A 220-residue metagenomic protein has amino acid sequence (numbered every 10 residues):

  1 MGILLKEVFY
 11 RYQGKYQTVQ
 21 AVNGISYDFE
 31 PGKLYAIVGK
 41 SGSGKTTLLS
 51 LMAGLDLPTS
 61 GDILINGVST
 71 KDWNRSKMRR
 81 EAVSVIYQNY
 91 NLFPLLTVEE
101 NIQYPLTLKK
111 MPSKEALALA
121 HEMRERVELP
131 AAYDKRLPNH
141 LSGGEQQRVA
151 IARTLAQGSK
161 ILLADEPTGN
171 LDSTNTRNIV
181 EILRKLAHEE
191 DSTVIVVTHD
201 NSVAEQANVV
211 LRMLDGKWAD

Functional and structural regions predicted by a protein language model:
A53: Helix-to-loop junction immediately C-terminal to a conserved catalytic motif
G61-T70: Conserved ABC transporter NBD signature motif
T70-S84: ABC ATPase NBD coupling module
L96-Q103: Short coil-to-helix segment of the ABC ATPase nucleotide-binding domain corresponding to the Q-loop/switch region
K114-A132: Conserved ABC ATPase "signature" region
L137-L141, E145: Conserved ABC ATPase signature
L162-D165: Catalytic Walker B motif of ABC-type/P-loop ATPase nucleotide-binding domains
